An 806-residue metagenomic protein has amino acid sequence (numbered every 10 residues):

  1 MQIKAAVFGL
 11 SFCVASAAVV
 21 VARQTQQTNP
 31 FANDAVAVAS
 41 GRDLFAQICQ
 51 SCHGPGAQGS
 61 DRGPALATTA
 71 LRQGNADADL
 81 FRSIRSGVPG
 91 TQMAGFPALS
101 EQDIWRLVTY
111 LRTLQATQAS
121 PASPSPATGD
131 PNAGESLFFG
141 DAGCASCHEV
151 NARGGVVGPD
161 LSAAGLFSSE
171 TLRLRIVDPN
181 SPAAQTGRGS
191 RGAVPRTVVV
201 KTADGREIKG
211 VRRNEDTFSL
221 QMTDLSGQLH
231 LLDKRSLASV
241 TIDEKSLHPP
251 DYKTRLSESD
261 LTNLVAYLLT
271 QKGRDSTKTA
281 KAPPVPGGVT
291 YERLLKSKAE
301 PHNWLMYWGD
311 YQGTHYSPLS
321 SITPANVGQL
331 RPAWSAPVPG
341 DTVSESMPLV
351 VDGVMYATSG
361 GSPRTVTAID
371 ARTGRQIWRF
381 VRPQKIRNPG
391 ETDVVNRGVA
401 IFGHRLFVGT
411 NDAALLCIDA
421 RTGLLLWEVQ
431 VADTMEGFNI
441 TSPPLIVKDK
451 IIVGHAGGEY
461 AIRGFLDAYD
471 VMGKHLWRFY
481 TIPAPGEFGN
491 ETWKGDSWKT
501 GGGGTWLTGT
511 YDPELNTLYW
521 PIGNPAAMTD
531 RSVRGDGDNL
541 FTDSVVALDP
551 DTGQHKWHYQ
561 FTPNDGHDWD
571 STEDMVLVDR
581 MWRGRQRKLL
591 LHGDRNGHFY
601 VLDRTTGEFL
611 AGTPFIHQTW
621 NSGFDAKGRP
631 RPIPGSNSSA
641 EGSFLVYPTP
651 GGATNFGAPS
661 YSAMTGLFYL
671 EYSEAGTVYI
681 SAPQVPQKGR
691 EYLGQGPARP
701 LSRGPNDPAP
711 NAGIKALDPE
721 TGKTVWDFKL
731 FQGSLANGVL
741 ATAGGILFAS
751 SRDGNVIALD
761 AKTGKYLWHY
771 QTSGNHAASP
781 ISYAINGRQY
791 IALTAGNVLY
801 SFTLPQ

Functional and structural regions predicted by a protein language model:
F31-D43, A57-S86, T91-G95, R153-D178 (+2 more regions): Gly/Gly-Pro-rich "capping" loops immediately C-terminal to redox-active cysteine motifs in periplasmic/lumenal
D34-P55, L80-R85, P121, P126-N151 (+1 more regions): Sequence/structural segment immediately N-terminal to covalent heme-attachment motifs in c-type and related
C52-Q58, A67, R85-S86, P97-L99 (+6 more regions): Detector for the c-type heme attachment site
F96-P121, V177, S181, I208 (+4 more regions): C-terminal capping alpha-helices of c-type cytochrome domains
V285-V338, R375-N388, L424-D433, K474-K499 (+6 more regions): Aromatic (tryptophan-biased) beta-strands that constitute blades/sheets of beta-rich domains
W304-W308, D341-T365, P389-L415, N439-Y460 (+10 more regions): Repeat-blade elements of multi-bladed beta-propeller folds
I418, G464-K474, D538-T552, T606-G607 (+1 more regions): Beta-propeller blade signature
N564-G566, S571-D574, I616-W620, Y647-T649 (+2 more regions): Conserved blade-ending motifs and adjacent loop-strand segments that build the rim/top face of beta-propeller domains
